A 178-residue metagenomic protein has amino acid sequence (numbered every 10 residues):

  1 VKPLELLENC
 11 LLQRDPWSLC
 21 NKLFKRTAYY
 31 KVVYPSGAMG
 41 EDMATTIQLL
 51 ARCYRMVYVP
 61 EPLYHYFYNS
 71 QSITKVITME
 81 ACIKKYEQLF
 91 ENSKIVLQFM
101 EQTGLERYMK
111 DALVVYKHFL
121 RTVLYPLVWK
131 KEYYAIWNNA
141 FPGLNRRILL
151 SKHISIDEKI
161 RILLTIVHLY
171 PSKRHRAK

Functional and structural regions predicted by a protein language model:
V1-V57, F67-I83: Donor-binding/catalytic cores of nucleotide-activated saccharide and glycerol-phosphate transferases/polymerases
L19, A38, C53, V59 (+5 more regions): Gram-positive cell-envelope targeting signals
Q48, V114-V115, I162: Amphipathic alpha-helical interaction segments
V57-V59, M109-K110: A structural signal for short, well-ordered beta-strand segments and their strand-loop junctions that often border
L63-S70, V76-R107, T122-V123, K130-I148: Catalytic core of nucleotide-sugar-dependent glycosyltransferases
E106-V114: All-alpha amphipathic helical-bundle segments outside canonical DNA-binding/catalytic cores that form hydrophobic
L113-Y125: Amphipathic alpha-helical repeat scaffolds of TPR domains
L127-K178: Membrane-interface aromatic/basic loop that binds lipid-linked glycans or pyrophosphate carriers, typified by
